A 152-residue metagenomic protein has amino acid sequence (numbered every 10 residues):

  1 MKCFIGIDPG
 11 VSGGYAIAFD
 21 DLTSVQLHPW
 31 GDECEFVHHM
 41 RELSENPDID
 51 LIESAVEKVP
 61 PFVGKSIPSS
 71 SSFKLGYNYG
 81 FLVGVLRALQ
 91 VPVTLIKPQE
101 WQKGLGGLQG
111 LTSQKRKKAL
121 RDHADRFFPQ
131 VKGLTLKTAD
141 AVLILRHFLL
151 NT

Functional and structural regions predicted by a protein language model:
M1-T152: Phosphate- and other anionic-substrate recognition elements at nucleic-acid/protein interfaces
